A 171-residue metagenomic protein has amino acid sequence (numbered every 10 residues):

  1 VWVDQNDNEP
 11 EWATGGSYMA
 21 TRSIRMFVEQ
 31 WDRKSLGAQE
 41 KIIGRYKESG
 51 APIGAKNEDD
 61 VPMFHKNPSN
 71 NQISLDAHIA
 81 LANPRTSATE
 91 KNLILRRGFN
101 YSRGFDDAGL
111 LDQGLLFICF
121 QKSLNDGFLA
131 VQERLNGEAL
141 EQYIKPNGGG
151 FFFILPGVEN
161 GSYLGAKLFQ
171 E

Functional and structural regions predicted by a protein language model:
V1-E171: Long, histidine/aromatic-enriched segments associated with O2/redox biology
